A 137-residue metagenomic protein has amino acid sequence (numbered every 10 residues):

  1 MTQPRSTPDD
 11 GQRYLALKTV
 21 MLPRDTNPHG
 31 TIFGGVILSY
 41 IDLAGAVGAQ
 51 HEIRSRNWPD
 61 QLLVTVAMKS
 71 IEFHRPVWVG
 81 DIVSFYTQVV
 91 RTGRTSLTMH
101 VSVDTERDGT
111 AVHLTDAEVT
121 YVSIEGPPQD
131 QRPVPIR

Functional and structural regions predicted by a protein language model:
T2-T65, V122-R137: Hot-dog-fold acyl-thioester-processing enzymes
P4-R5, L15-A16, W78-I82, V90-R137: HotDog/MaoC-like acyl-thioester-processing domains
D10, A46-Y86, V90-T98, V112-E118: Hydrophobic beta-strand-centered segment that forms part of the acyl-chain substrate-binding groove
M21-D25, M68-R75, T105-R107: Short, well-ordered turn and helix-capping elements at secondary-structure junctions
